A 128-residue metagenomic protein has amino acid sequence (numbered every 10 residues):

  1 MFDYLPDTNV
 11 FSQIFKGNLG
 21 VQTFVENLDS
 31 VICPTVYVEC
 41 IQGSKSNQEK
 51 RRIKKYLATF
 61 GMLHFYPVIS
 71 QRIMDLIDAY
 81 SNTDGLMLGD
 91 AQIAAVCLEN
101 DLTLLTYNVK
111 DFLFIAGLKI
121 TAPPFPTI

Functional and structural regions predicted by a protein language model:
M1-I32, I41-K54, T127-I128: Short, well-structured N-terminal submotif of metal-dependent ribonuclease cores
F2, M62-Y107: Active-site neighborhoods of divalent-metal-dependent phosphate/nucleic-acid chemistry enzymes
D7-T8, C40, I73, C97 (+1 more regions): Generic structural signal for small/hydrophobic residues in well-ordered secondary structure, especially within
N9-V10, T35, V68, K110: Alpha-helix/helix-capping structural signal
F11-S12, V38-I41, L113, T121: Nucleotide phosphate-binding site architecture
E26-L28, A58, I115-A116: Short, structured coil segments at secondary-structure junctions
C33, Y37, K50-I53, S70-I73 (+1 more regions): A general structural signal for well-ordered alpha-helical segments in protein cores
A94, N100-I128: Acidic, PIN/NYN-like endoribonuclease modules and their adjacent C-terminal/linker elements
